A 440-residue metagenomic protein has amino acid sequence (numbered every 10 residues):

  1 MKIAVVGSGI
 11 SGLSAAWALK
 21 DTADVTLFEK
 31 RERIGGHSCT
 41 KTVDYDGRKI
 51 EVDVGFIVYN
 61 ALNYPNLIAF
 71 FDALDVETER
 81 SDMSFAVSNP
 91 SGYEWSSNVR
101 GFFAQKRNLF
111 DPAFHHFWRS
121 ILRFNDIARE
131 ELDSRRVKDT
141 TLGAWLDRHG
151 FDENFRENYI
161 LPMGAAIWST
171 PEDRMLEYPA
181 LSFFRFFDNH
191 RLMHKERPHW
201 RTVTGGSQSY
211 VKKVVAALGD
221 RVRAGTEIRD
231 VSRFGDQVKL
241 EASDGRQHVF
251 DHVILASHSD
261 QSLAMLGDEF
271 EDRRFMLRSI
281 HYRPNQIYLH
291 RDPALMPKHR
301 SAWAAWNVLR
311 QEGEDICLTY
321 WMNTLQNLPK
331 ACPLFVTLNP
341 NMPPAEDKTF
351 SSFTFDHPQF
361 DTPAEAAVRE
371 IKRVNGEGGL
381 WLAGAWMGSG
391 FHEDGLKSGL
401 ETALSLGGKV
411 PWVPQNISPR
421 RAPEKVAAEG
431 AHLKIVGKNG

Functional and structural regions predicted by a protein language model:
K2-L27: N-terminal Rossmann-like FAD-binding beta1-loop-alpha1 element of flavoenzymes
S11, R33, D260: Conserved Rossmann-like nucleotide-cofactor binding loop
K20-V43: Glycine-rich FAD pyrophosphate-binding loop
K41-L67: N-terminal glycine-rich dinucleotide-binding loop that anchors FAD/FMN and/or NAD(P) in oxidoreductases
T42, N98-V99, F103, D315-G440: Conserved flavin/dinucleotide-binding core of flavoenzymes
A61-E177, F184: Mobile amphipathic helical/loop "lid" adjacent to a hydrophobic cofactor/ligand pocket
R185-S243, H248: Helical element adjacent to the flavin cofactor pocket in flavoenzyme catalytic cores
E227-P358: Mid-domain catalytic core of redox enzymes that form a hydrophobic substrate pocket/lid adjacent to a catalytic redox
